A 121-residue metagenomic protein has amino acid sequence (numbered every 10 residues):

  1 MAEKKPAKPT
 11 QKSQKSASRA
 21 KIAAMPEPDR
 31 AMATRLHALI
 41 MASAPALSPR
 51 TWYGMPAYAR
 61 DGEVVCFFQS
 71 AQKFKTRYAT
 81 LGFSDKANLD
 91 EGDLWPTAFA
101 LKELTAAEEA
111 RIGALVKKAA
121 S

Functional and structural regions predicted by a protein language model:
M1-S121: Charge-dense, helix-prone N-terminal extensions
